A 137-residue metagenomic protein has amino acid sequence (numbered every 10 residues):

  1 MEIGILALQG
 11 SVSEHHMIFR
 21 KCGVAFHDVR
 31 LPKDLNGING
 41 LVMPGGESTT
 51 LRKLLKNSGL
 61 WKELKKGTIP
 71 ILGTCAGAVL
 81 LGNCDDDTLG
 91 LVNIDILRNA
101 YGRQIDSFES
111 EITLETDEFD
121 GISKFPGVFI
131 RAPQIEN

Functional and structural regions predicted by a protein language model:
M1-K56, K62, D120: N-terminal beta1-alpha1 cap of cysteine-dependent amidohydrolase-like domains
A7-Q9, R30-P32, D95, A100 (+1 more regions): Residues at the C-termini of beta-strands that transition into short coil/loop
S11-V12, R30-L31, C75-A78, Q134: Short, polar loop motifs at secondary-structure junctions
V12, L35, L80, L114 (+1 more regions): Flexible, glycine-rich phosphate/dinucleotide-binding loops and adjacent beta-alpha linkers at cofactor/substrate
G40, P70, P126-V128: Structural motif
E47-T113: Cysteine-nucleophile active-site neighborhood
N99-N137: Amide-donor transfer/coupling interface in amidating biosynthetic enzymes
